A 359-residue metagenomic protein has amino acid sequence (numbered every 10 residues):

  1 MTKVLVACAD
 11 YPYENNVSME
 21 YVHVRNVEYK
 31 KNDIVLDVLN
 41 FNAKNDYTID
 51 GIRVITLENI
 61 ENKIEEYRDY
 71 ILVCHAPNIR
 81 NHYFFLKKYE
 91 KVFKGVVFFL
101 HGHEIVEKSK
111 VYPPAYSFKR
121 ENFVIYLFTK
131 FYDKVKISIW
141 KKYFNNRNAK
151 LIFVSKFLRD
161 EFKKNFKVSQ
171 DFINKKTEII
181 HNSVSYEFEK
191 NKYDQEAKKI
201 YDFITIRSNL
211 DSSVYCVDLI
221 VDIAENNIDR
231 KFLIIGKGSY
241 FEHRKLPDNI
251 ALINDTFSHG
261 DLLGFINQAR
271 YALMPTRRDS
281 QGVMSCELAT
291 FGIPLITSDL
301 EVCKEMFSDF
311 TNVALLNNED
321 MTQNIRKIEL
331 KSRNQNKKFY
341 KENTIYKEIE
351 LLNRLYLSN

Functional and structural regions predicted by a protein language model:
F118-I152, K167-S169: Membrane-proximal helix-turn-helix segments that form the acceptor-binding/catalytic region of lipid-linked
D133, R147-N191: Donor nucleotide-sugar binding/catalytic pocket of nucleotide-sugar-dependent glycosyltransferases
D194-Y215, V221-E225: Conserved donor-binding/catalytic core segment of Leloir-type glycosyltransferases
F241-L263: Nucleotide-activated donor-binding/catalytic signature segment of Leloir-type glycosyltransferases, i.e., the conserved
R277: Aromatic "clamp/platform" in nucleotide-sugar-dependent glycosyltransferases that forms part of the donor/acceptor
P294-T297: Short hydrophobic beta-strand element within catalytic cores of glycosyltransferases and related nucleotide-activated
D309-D320, K327-E329: Conserved acidic donor-binding segment of nucleotide-sugar-dependent glycosyltransferases
E319, E329-N359: A charged, aromatic-enriched C-terminal amphipathic alpha-helix characteristic of glycosyltransferases across folds
